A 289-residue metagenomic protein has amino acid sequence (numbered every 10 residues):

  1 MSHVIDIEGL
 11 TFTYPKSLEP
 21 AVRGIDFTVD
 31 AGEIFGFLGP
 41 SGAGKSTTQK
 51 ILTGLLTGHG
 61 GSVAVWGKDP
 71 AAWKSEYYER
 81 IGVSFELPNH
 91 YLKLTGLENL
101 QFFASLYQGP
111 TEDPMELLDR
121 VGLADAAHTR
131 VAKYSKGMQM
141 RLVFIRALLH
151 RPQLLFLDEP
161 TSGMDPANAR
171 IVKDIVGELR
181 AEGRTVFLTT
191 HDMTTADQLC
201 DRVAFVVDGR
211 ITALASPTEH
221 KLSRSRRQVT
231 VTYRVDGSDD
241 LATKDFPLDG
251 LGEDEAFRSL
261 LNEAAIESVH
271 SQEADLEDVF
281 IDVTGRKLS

Functional and structural regions predicted by a protein language model:
S2, W73, Y91-L92, S268 (+1 more regions): Short, surface-exposed helix-loop/turn micro-motifs enriched in polar/charged residues
S2-L10: Conserved N-terminal strand/loop that marks the beginning of ABC ATPase nucleotide-binding domains
E8, T28, T232-R234: Residue-level recognition of well-ordered beta-strand positions that form the cores of beta-sheet-rich folds across
F12-L188, M193-D201, F205-V207: ABC transporter nucleotide-binding domains
I211: Glycine-rich acetyl-CoA-binding "A-motif" of GNAT/NAT acetyltransferases
L214-A215: ABC ATPase "signature
E219-S289: Short, charged/small-residue-rich alpha-helical element at the C-terminal edge of ABC transporter nucleotide-binding
